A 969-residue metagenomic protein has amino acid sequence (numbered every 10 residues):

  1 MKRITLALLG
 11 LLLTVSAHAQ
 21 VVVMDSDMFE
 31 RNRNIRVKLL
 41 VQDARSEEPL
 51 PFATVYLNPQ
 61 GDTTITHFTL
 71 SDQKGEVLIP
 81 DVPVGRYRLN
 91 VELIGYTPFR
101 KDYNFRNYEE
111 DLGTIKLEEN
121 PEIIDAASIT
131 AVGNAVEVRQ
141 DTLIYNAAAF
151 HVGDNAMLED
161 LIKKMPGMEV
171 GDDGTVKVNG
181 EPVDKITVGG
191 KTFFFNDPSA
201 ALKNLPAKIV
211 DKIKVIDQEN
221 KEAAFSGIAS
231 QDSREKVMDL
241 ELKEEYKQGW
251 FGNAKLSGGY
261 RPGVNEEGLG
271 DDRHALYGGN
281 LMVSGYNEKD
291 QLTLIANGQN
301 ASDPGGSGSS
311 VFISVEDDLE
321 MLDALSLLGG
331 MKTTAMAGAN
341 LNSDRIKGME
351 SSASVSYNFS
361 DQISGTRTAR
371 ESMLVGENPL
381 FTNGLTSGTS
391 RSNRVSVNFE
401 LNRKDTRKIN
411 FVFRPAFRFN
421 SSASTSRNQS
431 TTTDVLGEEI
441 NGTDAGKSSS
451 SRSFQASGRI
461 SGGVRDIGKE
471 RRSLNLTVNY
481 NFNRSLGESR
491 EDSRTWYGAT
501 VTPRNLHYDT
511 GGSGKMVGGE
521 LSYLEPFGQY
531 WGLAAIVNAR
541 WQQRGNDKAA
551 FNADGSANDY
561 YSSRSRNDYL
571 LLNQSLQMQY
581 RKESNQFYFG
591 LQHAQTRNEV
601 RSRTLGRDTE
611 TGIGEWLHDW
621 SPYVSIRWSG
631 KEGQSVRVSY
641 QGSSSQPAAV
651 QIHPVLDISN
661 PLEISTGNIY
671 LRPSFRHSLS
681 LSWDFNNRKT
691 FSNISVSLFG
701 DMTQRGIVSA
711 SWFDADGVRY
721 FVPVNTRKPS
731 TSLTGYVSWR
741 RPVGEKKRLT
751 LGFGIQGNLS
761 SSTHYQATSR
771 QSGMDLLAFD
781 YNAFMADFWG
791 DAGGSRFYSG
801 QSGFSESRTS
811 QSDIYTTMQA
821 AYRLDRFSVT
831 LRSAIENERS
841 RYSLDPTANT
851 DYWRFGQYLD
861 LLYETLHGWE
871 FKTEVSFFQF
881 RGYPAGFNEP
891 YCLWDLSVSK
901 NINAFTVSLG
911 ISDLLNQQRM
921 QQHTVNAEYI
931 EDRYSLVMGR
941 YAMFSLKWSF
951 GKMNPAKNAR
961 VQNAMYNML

Functional and structural regions predicted by a protein language model:
Q20-N34, A44, Y56, Q73-E76 (+21 more regions): Membrane-proximal, glycine/serine-rich, low-complexity loop/turn segments characteristic of large bacterial
F29-R31, D271-R273, G329-M331, S387-R391 (+12 more regions): Replace "Gram-negative outer membrane beta-barrel proteins" with "bacterial and organellar outer membrane beta-barrel
P59-T64, R86, N90-D102: A short, solvent-exposed loop/turn motif at the edges and junctions of modular extracellular/periplasmic domains
Q60-E76: Short, acidic Ser/Thr/Gly-rich low-complexity loop/linker segments typical of extracellular and cell-surface proteins
S226-I228, N265-G268, A296, G305-I313 (+14 more regions): Outer-membrane beta-barrel translocator domains and adjoining extracellular loop/strand segments of Gram-negative
L385, M516-G518, Y561-S563, T666-N668 (+2 more regions): Outer membrane beta-barrel strand-and-loop segments of large Gram-negative receptors, especially TonB-dependent
G532-S635, S843: Signature of Gram-negative outer-membrane beta-barrel scaffolds
L831-S899: C-terminal beta-barrel architecture of Gram-negative outer-membrane proteins
